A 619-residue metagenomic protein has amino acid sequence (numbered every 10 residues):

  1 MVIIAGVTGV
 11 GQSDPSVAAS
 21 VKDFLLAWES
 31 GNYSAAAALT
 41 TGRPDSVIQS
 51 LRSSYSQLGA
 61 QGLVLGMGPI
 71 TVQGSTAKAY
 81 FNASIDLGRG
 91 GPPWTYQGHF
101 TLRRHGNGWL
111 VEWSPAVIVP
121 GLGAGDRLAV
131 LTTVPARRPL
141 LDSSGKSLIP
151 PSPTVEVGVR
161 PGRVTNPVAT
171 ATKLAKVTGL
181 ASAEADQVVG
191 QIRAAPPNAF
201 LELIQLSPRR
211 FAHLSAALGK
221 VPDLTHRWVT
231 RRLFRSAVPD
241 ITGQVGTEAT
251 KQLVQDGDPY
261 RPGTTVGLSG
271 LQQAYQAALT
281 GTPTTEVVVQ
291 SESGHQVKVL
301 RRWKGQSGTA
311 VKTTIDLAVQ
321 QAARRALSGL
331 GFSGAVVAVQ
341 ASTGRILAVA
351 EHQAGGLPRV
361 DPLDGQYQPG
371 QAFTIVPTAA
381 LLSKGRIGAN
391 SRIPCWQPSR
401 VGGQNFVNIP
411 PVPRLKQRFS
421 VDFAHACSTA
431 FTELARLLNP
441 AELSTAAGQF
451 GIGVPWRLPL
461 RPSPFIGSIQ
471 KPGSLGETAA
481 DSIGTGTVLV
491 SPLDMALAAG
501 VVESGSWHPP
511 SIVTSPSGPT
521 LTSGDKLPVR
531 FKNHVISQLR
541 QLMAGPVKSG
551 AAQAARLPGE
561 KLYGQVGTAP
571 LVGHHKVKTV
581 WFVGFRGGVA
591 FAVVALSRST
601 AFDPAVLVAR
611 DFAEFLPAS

Functional and structural regions predicted by a protein language model:
V2-W28, Y33, W507: C-terminal region of N-terminal signal peptides and the immediate post-cleavage residues of exported proteins
G11, D23, A38-L39, D86-R89 (+13 more regions): Second-shell loop/turn segments in exported
Q12, S16-A19, S30-Y80: Short solvent-exposed beta->alpha transition segments
N82, T95, R103, L110-S114 (+4 more regions): Small/polar-residue-rich segments within soluble enzyme cores
Q97-R104, W581: Hydrophobic/aromatic beta-strand elements that line small-molecule binding cavities or substrate pockets in beta-rich
V117-V134, P139, L148-V159, V164-V168 (+7 more regions): Short pre-catalytic segments that frame enzyme active sites
Q290-L300, S333-G370, A380-S597, A601 (+1 more regions): Beta-lactam-recognizing serine transpeptidase/beta-lactamase-like catalytic domain environment
S523, V606-S619: Short, gly/Ser/Thr-rich active-site loops of penicillin-recognizing serine hydrolases
